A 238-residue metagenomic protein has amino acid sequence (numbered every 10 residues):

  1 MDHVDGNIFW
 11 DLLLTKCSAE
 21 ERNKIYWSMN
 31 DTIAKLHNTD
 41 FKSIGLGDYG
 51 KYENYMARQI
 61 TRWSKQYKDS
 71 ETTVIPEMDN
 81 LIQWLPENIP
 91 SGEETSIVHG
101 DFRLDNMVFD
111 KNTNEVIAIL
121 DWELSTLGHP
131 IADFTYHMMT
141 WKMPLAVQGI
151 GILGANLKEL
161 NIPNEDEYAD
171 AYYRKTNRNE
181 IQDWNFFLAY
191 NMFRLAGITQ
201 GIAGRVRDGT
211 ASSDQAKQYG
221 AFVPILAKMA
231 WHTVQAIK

Functional and structural regions predicted by a protein language model:
M1-I97, D110-N114: ATP-binding pocket architecture of kinase catalytic cores
N7-I8, I33, H37-S43, I89 (+5 more regions): A general structural signal marking secondary-structure boundaries and capping sites
L13, A19-N23, G154-L160, K217-G220: A short acidic, glycine-rich active-site loop that binds or catalyzes chemistry on phosphate/adenosine moieties
G50-K51, N179-N191: All-alpha amphipathic helical-bundle segments outside canonical DNA-binding/catalytic cores that form hydrophobic
I97-H99, L104: Catalytic-loop of the protein kinase fold
V108-T140, L145-A146: Catalytic activation segment of kinase domains across protein kinase-like and atypical kinase folds
A132-T176, N191-D208: Active-site activation/catalytic loop segments of kinase-like enzymes and analogous catalytic loops in related
R205-K238: Regulatory N- and C-terminal appendages and interdomain linkers associated with kinase/kinase-like NTP transferase
